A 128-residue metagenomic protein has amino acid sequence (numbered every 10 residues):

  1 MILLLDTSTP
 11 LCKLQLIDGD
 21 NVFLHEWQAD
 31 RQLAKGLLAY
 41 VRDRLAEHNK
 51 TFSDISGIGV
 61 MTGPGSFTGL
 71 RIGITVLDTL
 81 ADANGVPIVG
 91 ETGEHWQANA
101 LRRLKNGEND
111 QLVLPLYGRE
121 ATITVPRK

Functional and structural regions predicted by a protein language model:
M1-R42, A46-S53, A83-K128: Oxyanion-binding and handling regions
P10, G63-P64: Short glycine-rich anion-binding loops that position phosphate/pyrophosphate groups of nucleotides and phosphorylated
G57-T62, T68-V86: DPxDG-like acidic metal-binding loop motif
S66-F67, W96: Short, active-site-adjacent cap segments at secondary-structure transitions
